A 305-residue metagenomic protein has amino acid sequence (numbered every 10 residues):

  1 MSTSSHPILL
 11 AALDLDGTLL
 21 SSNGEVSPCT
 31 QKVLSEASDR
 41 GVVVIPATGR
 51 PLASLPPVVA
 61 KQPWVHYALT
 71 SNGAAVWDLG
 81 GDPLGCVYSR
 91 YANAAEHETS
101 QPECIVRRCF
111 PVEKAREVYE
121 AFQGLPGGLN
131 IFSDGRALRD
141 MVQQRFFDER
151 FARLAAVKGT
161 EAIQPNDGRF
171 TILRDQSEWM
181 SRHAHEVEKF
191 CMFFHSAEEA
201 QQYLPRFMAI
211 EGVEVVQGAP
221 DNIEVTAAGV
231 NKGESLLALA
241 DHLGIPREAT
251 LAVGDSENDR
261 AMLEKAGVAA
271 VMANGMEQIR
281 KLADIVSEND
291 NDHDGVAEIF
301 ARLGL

Functional and structural regions predicted by a protein language model:
S2-L10, V26-S27, M208, I223-L305: Mg2+-dependent phosphoryl-transfer enzymes with acidic/Ser/Thr/Gly-rich catalytic loops
S2-V44: N-terminal glycine-/serine-/threonine-rich phosphate-binding loop
I8, V65, P126, V187-E188 (+2 more regions): Short, well-ordered alpha-helix to beta-strand connector turns
P28-L154: Active-site phosphate-binding/coordination module
G41-I45, W64-H66, K189, E248-A249 (+1 more regions): Short active-site oxyanion
V43, G128, E214, V268-A269 (+1 more regions): Residue-level detector of anion-binding/catalytic polar loops
L52-P56, A200, G233, D259-R260: Short, well-ordered alpha-helical microsegments
A121, L125-G128, F132-V253: Conserved acidic, metal-coordinating active-site core of Asp-based, Mg2+-dependent phosphoryl-transfer enzymes
